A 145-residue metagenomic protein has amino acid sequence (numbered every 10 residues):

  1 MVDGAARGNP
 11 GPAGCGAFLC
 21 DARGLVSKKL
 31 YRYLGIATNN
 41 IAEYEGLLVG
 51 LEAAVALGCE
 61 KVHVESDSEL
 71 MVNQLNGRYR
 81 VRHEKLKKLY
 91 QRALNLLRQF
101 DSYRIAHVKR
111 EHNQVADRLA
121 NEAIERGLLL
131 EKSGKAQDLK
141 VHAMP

Functional and structural regions predicted by a protein language model:
M1-I41, V49-E60: RNase H-like nuclease fold core
A5-N9, L48-L119, L128: RNase H catalytic domain
F18-D21, I36-T38, R82-E84, A123-G127: Short, low-complexity, polar/charged sequence segments that are solvent-exposed and flexible
K28, Y33, V55-L57, Q99 (+1 more regions): Intrinsically disordered, low-complexity regions
N39-I41, N113, N121: Residue-level recognition of hydrophobic positions within alpha-helical transmembrane segments
Y44: Residues forming the Rossmann-fold NAD(P)(H) cofactor-binding site
